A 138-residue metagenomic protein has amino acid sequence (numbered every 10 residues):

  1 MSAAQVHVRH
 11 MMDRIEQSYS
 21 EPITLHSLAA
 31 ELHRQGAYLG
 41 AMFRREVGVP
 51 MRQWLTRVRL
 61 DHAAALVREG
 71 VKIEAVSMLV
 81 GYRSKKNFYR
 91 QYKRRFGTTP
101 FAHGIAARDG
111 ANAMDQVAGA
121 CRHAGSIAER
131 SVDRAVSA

Functional and structural regions predicted by a protein language model:
R9-D13, Q17, P22-H26, R45-R83 (+1 more regions): Terminal helix-turn-helix DNA-binding modules in bacterial transcription factors
Q35-G36, R83-S84: Short coil turns linking two alpha-helices in DNA-binding domains
Y38-L39, F43, N87-F88, Y92: Short hydrophobic/aromatic patch on the recognition helix
M51, P100-F101: Beta-to-alpha transition at the N-cap of a short helix in the ABC ATPase nucleotide-binding domain, specifically
